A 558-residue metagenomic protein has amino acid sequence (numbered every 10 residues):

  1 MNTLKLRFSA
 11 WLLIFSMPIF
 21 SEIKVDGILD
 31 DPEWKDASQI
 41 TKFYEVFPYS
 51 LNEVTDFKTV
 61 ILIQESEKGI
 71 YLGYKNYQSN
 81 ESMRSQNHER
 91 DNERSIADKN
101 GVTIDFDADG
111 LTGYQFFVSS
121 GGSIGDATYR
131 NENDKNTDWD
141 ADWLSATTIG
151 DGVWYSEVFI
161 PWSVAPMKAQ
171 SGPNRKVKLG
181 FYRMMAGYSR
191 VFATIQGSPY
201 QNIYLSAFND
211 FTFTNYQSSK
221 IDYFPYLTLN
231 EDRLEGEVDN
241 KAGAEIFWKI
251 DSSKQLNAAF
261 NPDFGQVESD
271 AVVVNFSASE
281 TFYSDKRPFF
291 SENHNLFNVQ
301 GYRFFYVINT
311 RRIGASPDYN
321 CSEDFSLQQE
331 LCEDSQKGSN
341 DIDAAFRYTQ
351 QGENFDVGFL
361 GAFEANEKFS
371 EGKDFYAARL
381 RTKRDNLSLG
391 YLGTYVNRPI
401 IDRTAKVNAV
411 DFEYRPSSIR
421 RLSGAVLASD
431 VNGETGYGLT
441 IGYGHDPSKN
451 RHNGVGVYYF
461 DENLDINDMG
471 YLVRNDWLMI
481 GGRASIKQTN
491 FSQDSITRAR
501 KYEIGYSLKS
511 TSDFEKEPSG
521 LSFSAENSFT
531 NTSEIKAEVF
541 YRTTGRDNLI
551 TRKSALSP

Functional and structural regions predicted by a protein language model:
S21-Y376, R381: Structural preference for beta-rich elements and adjacent junctions enriched in aromatics
G27, V158, P225, A258 (+9 more regions): Membrane-embedded beta-strand positions of outer-membrane beta-barrel proteins
I70, I221, K254-L256, N354-F359 (+5 more regions): Repeated loop/turn-to-beta-strand initiation elements of outer-membrane beta-barrel proteins
Q78, W162, M185, L227-R233 (+10 more regions): Transmembrane beta-strands of outer-membrane beta-barrel pores
N100, I221-Y223, L229, N240-I246 (+11 more regions): Hydrophobic, lipid-facing positions within transmembrane beta-strands of outer-membrane proteins
D105-D107, P161, F247-K249, T349-E353 (+6 more regions): Structural signature of outer-membrane beta-barrel channels/translocons
D341, A425-P558: Exposed, low-structure sequence patches enriched in small/polar residues
